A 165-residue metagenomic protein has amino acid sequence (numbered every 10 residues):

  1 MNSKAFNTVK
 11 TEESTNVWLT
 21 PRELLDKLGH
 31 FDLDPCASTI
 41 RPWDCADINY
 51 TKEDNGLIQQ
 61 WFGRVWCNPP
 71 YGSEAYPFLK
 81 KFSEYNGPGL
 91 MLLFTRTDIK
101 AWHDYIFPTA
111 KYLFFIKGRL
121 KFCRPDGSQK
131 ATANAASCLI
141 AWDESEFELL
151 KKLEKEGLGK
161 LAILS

Functional and structural regions predicted by a protein language model:
M1-S165: Class I S-adenosyl-L-methionine-dependent methyltransferase catalytic core
